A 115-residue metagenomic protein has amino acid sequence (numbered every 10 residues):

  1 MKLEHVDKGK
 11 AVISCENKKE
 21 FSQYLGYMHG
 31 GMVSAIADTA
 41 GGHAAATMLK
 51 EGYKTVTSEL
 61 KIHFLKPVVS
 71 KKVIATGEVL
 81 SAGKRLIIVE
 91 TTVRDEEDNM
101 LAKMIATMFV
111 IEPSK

Functional and structural regions predicted by a protein language model:
M1-K2, L60-I62, T91: Hydrophobic/aromatic beta-strand elements that line small-molecule binding cavities or substrate pockets in beta-rich
M1-M28: Catalytic strand-loop segment that frames the active site of acyl-thioester-processing enzymes
C15-N17, F64, V110: Hydrophobic residues in beta-strands and at strand termini
Q23-A35, T55, E59, V68: Residues at secondary-structure transition points
G31-E51: Active-site helix/loop of acyl-thioester processing domains in fatty-acid/polyketide metabolism, spanning hotdog-fold
A44-I74, V79: Hydrophobic beta-strand-centered segment that forms part of the acyl-chain substrate-binding groove
V68-S70, I74-T76, L80-K115: HotDog/MaoC-like acyl-thioester-processing domains
